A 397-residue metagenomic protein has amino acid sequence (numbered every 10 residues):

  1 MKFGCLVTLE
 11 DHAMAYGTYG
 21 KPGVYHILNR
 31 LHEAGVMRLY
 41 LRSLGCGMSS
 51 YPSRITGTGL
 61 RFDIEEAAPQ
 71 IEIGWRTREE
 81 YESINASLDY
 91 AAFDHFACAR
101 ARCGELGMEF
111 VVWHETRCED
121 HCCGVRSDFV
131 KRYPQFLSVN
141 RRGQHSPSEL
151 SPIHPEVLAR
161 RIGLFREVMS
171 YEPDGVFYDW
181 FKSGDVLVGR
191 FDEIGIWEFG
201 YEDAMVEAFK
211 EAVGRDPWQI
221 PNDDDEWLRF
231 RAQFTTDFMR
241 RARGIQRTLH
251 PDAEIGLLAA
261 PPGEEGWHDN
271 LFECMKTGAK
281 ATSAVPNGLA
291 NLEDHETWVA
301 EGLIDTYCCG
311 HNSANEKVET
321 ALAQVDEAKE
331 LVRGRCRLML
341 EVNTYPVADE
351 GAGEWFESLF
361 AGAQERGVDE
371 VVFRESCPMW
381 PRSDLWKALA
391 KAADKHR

Functional and structural regions predicted by a protein language model:
K2-L6, R38-Y40, G107-W113, P147 (+5 more regions): Structural preference for beta-strand elements that scaffold enzyme active sites
C5-Y19, R78, E82-C98, V111-Y171 (+2 more regions): Active-site-adjacent "subsite" loops/lids of carbohydrate-active enzymes
L9-G23, R42-S50, L88-F93, E119-D120 (+5 more regions): Acidic-and-aromatic substrate-binding clefts and catalytic sites of carbohydrate-active enzymes
N29-V36, A99-R102, E149-G184, E296-T297 (+3 more regions): An active-site-proximal structural segment forming one wall of the substrate-binding cleft that immediately precedes
V36-R38, R42, L292-T320, C336-R397: Substrate-binding cleft of secreted/luminal carbohydrate-active enzymes
V36-Y90, T306, E316: Aromatic-lined carbohydrate-binding/catalytic grooves of carbohydrate-active enzymes
S49-I71, C118-Q144, W180-W218, H268-T282: Aromatic- and acidic-residue-enriched segments that line the glycan-binding/catalytic groove of carbohydrate-active
G104, M108-H121, F177-G184, E226-N291 (+1 more regions): Aromatic-lined carbohydrate-recognition surfaces of secreted/lumenal glycan-active proteins
